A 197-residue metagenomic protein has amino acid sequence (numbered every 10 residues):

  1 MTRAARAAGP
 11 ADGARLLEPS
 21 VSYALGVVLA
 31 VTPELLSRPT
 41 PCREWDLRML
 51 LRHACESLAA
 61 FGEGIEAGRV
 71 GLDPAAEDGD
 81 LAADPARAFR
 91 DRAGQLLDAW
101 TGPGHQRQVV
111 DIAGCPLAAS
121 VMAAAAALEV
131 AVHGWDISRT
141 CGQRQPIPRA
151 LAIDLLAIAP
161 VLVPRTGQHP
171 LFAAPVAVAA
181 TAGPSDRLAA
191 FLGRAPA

Functional and structural regions predicted by a protein language model:
T2-Y23, A30-R43, A60-A197: Structured surface interface patches that mediate subunit assembly and partner/cofactor docking
L50: Extended, alpha-helix-rich binding/interface surfaces that flank or overlap catalytic cores and mediate recognition
H53-A54: Glycine-rich loop at the start of a catalytic domain that most often binds anionic cofactors/ligands
